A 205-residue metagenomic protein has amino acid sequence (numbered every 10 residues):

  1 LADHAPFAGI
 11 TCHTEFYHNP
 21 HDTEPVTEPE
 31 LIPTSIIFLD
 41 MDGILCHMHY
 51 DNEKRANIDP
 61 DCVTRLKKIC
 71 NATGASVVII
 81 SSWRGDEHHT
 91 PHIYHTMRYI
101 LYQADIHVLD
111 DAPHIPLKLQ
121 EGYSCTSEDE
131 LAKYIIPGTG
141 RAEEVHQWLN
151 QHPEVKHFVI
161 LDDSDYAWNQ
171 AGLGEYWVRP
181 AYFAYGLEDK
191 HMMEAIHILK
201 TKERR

Functional and structural regions predicted by a protein language model:
L1-F7, H21-D22, N71-G74, Q103 (+1 more regions): Residue-level detector of intrinsically disordered, flexible termini and proteolytic processing junctions
A2-L39: Non-catalytic pre-domain segments flanking phosphatase-related domains
P6, C12-E15, V77, C125 (+2 more regions): Polar low-complexity intrinsically disordered regions enriched in Ser/Thr and small residues
V26-S35, K67-K68, Q147-E154: Short amphipathic alpha-helices and their capping/turn segments at secondary-structure boundaries
I32-E130: Alpha-helical substrate-recognition element adjacent to the catalytic core
I100-R205: C-terminal cap/substrate-recognition subdomain and adjoining C-terminal extension of metal-dependent phosphatase-like
